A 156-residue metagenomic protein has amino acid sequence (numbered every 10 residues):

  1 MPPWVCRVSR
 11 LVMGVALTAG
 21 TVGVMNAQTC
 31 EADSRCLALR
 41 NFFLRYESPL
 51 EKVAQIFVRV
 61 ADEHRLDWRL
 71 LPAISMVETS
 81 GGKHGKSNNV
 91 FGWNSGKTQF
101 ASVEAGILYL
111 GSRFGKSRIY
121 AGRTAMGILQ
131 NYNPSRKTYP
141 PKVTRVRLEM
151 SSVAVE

Functional and structural regions predicted by a protein language model:
P2-C30, G96-E156: Non-catalytic cell-wall polysaccharide-engagement segments
G14-Y46, H84-F91, R113: Extended, non-catalytic scaffold segments that flank or surround catalytic motifs
N26-L71, M150-V155: Export/targeting segments at the very N-terminus of extracytoplasmic proteins
L50-A54, R69-A73, Y120-N131: Surface-exposed patches in mature extracellular/periplasmic domains of secreted proteins
E63, S80-G81, P134-S135: A short structural micro-motif
E63-L66, N94, L110: Short alpha-helical interface patches
L71-S75, S80-F100: Short, surface-exposed glycine/acidic/tryptophan-bearing loops
